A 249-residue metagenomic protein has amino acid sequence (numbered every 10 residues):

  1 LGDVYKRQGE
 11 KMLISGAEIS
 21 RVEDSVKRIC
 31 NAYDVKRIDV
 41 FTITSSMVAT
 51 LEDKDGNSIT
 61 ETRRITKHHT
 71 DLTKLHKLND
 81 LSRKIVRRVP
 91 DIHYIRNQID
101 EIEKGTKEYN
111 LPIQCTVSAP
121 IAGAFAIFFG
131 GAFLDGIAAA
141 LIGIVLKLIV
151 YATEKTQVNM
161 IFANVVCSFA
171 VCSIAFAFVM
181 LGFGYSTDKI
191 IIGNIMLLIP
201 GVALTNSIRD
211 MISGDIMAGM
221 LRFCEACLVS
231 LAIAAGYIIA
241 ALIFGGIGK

Functional and structural regions predicted by a protein language model:
L1-Y5: Short, small-residue-biased leader/transition segments that mark boundaries at the very start of proteins
Q8-L13: Short regulatory/linker helices and ligand/cofactor-binding micro-motifs at input modules
I14-V35, D39-Y109: Cytosol/matrix-facing amphipathic helices and coiled-coil assembly/linker segments of eukaryotic membrane proteins
Q98-I102, L146-Q157, T205-A218: C-terminal ends of transmembrane helices
I102-Y109, M160, C227-S230: Loop-to-transmembrane-helix entry motif
E108-G182: Core alpha-helical transmembrane segments of integral membrane proteins
M180-K249: Generic detector of multi-pass transmembrane helix bundles and their immediately adjacent loops in polytopic membrane
